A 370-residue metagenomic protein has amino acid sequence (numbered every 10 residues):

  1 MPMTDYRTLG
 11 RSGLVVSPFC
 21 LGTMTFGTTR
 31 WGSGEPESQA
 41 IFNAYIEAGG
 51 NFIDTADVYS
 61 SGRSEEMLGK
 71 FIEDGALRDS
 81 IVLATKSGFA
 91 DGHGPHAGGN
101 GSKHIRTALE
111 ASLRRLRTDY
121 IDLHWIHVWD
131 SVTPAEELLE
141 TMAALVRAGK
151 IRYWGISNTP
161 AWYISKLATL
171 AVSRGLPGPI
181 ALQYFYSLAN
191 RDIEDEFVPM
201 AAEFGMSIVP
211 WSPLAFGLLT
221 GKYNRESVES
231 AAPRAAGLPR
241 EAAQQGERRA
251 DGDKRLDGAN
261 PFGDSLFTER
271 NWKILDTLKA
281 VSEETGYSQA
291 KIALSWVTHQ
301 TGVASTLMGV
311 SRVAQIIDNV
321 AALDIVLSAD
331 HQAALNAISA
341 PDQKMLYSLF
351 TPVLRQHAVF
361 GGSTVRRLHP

Functional and structural regions predicted by a protein language model:
M1-I81, R147: N-terminal binding-site loop/beta-alpha segment at the start of enzyme catalytic domains that lines or forms
P2-M3, E203, E226-E284, H299-A304 (+2 more regions): Terminal-tail/helix-coil boundary detector
L9, L21, S38, I53 (+13 more regions): Conserved, mostly hydrophobic/aromatic
S17-P18, A76-I81, T85, D119-L123 (+4 more regions): Short acidic capping loops at alpha-helix termini that bridge into adjacent secondary structure
M24, A56-V58, K86-A90, I126-W129 (+4 more regions): Active-site beta-loop-alpha junctions enriched in small/polar residues
T29-R30, E47, G92-E196, E203-S207: Glycine/proline-rich, positively charged, aromatic-decorated active-site loop/lid region on the catalytic face
F42, E65, G69, L109-L113 (+7 more regions): Generic structural signal for well-ordered alpha-helices, preferentially at hydrophobic/aromatic core positions
G75-N100: Structural motif corresponding to the early beta-alpha repeats
